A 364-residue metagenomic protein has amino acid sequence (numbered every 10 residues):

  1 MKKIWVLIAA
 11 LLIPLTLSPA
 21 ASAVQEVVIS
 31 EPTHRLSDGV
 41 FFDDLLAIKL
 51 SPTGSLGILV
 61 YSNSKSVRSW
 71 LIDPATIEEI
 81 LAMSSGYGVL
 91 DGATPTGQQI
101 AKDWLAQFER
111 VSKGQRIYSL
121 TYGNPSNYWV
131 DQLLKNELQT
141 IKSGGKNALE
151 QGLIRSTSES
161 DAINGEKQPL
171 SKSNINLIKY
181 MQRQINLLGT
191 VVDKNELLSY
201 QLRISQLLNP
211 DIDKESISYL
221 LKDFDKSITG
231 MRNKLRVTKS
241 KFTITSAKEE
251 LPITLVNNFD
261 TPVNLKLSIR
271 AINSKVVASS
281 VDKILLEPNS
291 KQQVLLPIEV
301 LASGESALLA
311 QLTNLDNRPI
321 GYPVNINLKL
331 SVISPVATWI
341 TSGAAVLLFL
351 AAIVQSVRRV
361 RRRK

Functional and structural regions predicted by a protein language model:
M1-S246, I269-V281, E287, L301 (+1 more regions): N-terminal membrane-targeting/anchoring modules of bacterial envelope and secretion proteins
A247-L251: Structural beta-strand segments of beta-rich domains
P252-T254, K266-S268: Structured core elements
T254-P262: Asparagine-centered strand-capping/turn motif at beta-strand->loop junctions
T261-L265, S306: Short beta-strand/loop motifs in extracellular/secreted proteins, especially within beta-sandwich accessory domains
V294-A302: Short, hydrophobic beta-strand segments
